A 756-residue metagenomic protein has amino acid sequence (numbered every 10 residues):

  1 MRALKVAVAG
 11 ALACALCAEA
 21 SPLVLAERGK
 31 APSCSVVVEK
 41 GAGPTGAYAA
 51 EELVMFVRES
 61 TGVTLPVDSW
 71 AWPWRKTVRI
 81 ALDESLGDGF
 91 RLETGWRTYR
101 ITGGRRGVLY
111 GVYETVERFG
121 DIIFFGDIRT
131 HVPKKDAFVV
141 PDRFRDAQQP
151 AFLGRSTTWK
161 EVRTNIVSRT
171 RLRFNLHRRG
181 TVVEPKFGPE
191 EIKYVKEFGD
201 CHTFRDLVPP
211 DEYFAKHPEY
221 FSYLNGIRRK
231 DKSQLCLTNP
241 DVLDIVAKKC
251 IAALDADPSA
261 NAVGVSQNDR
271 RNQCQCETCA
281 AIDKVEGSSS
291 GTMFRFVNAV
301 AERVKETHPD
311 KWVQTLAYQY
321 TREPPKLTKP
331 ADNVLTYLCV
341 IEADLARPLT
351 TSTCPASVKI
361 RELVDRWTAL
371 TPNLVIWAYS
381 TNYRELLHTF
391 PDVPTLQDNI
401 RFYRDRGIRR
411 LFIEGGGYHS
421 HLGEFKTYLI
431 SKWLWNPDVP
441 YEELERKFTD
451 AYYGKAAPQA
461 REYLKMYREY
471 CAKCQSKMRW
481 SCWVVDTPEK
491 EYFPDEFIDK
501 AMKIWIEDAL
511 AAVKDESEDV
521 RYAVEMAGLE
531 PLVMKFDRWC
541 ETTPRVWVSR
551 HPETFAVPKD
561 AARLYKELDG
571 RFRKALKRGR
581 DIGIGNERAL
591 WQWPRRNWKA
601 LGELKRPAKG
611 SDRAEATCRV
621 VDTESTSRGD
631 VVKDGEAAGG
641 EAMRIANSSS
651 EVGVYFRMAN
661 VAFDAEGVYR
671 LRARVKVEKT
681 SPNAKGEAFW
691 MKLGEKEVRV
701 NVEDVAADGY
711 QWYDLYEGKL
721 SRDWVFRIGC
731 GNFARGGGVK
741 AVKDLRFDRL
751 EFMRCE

Functional and structural regions predicted by a protein language model:
P32, G41-P44, A49-E52, F56 (+5 more regions): Feature activates predominantly on carbohydrate-active enzymes
P66-D88: Short, well-ordered secondary-structure micro-motifs within conserved domains or adaptor modules
D241-D244, A252, P355-P458, E462 (+1 more regions): Structured mid-domain segments that build the active-site/substrate or prosthetic-cofactor binding neighborhood
G407, W433-D630, D634-E641, A646-A665 (+1 more regions): Catalytic domains of carbohydrate-active enzymes that cleave complex glycans
V654-F656, K679-L693, F726: Beta-strand acidic-aromatic groove motif in beta-rich domains, primarily in extracellular
Y655-P682, Q711-G718, L750: Extra-cytoplasmic beta-strand recognition segments
L693-V725: Extracellular carbohydrate recognition and processing domains and analogous Trp-centered ligand-binding platforms
A734-C755: Extracellular carbohydrate recognition
